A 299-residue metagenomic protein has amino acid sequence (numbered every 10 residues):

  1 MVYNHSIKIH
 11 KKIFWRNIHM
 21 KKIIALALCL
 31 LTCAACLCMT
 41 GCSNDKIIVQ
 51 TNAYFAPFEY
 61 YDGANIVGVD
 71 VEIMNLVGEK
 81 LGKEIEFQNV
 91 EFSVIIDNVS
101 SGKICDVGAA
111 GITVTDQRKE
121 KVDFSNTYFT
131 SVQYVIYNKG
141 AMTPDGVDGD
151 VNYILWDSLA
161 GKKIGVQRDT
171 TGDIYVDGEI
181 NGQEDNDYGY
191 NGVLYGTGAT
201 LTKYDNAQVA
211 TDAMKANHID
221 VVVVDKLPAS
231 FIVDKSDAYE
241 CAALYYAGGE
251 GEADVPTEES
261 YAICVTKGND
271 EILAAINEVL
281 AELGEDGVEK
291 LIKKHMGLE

Functional and structural regions predicted by a protein language model:
M1-H19: Short, Lys/Arg-enriched N-terminal segments with co-localized hydrophobic residues within the first ~10-30 amino acids
L37-G41: C-terminal motif of bacterial Sec signal peptides marking the signal peptidase cleavage site
N44-I112, K203: Extracytoplasmic small-molecule ligand-binding "clamshell" domains of the periplasmic binding protein/Venus flytrap
N52-A53, F129-Y137, K226, V233-L280 (+1 more regions): Periplasmic-binding protein-like
E79, E84-S158, Y246-P256: Acidic, polar ligand-binding/catalytic clefts
E84-F87, N152-I154, V166-G198, A274-E299: Ligand-binding clefts/hinges and TM-proximal coupling segments of bilobed small-molecule sensing domains
E86-V99, D150-Y153, D187-A213: Short helix-initiation/N-cap motifs at beta->coil->alpha
V94-D97, A110-K121, Y175-Q183, G192 (+2 more regions): A ligand-binding cleft/hinge motif common to bilobed small-molecule-binding domains
